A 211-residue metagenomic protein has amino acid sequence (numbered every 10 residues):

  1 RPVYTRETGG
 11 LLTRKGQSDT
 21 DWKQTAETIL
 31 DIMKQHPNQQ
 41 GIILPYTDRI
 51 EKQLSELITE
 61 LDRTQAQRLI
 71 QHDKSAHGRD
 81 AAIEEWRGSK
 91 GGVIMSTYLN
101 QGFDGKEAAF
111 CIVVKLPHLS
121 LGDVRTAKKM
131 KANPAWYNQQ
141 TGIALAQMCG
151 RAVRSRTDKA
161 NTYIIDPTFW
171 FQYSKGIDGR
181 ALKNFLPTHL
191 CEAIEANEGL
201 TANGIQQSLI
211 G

Functional and structural regions predicted by a protein language model:
V3-T20, K74-F171: Conserved RecA-like P-loop NTPase helicase motor core
T5-Y46: Conserved interdomain hinge at the start of the Helicase C-terminal
T28-Q35, L57-E60, E85, Q101 (+1 more regions): A generic secondary-structure signal
H36-N38, T64-Q65, R156-K159: Short helix-terminating capping/connector loops at secondary-structure junctions
G41, R49-L54, S155-G211: Long, largely alpha-helical accessory region at the distal end of helicase-like NTP-driven motors
G41-K74: Conserved helicase motor "Helicase C" RecA-like lobe of SF1/SF2 P-loop NTPases
Q53-D62, E107-I112, V124-M130, K175-H189: Short secondary-structure boundary/capping segments
Q65-H77, W86, C191, E195: Acidic, His- and aromatic-enriched active-site or binding-groove loops in soluble protein domains that engage sugars
